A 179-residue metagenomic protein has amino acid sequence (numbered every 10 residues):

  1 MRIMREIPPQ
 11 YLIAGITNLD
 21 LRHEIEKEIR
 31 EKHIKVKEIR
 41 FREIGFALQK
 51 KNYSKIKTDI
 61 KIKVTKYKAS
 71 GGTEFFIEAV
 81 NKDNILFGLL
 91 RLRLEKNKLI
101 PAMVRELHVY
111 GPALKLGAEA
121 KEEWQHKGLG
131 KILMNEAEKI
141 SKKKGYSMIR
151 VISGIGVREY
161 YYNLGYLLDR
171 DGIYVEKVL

Functional and structural regions predicted by a protein language model:
M1-K98, R105-H108, G117-Q125: C-terminal scaffold of the Radical SAM
I7, G111, G156: Short, glycine/serine-rich, charged loops/turns that create anion-binding and catalytic segments at active sites
P101, M148-R150, G172-Y174: Beta-sheet entry/capping signal
R105, M134-E138, G172: Generic hydrophobic alpha-helical scaffold/packing signal
V109-P112, A137: Long C-terminal interaction/binding lobes of large macromolecular proteins
A120-I140: Conserved acetyl-CoA-binding loop-helix of GNAT-fold acetyltransferases
K139-S153: Conserved GNAT acetyl-CoA-binding A-motif
S153-K177: Conserved active-site alpha-helix within GNAT-family acetyltransferase domains
